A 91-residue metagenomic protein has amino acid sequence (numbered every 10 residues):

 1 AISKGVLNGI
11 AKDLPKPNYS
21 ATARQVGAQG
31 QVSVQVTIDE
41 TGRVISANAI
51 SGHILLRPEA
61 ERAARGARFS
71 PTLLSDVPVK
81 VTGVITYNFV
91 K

Functional and structural regions predicted by a protein language model:
A1-Q25, R62-R65: Acidic, low-complexity proline/glycine/alanine-rich linker and hinge segments
T22, G27-Q31, D39, R43-S75: A short, well-structured alpha-helical segment
V32-V34, G83: A short, aliphatic-rich beta-strand micro-motif
A47, V81-G83: Short capping micro-motif at the N-terminus of alpha-helices
S51, F89-K91: Flexible glycine-/small-residue-rich
